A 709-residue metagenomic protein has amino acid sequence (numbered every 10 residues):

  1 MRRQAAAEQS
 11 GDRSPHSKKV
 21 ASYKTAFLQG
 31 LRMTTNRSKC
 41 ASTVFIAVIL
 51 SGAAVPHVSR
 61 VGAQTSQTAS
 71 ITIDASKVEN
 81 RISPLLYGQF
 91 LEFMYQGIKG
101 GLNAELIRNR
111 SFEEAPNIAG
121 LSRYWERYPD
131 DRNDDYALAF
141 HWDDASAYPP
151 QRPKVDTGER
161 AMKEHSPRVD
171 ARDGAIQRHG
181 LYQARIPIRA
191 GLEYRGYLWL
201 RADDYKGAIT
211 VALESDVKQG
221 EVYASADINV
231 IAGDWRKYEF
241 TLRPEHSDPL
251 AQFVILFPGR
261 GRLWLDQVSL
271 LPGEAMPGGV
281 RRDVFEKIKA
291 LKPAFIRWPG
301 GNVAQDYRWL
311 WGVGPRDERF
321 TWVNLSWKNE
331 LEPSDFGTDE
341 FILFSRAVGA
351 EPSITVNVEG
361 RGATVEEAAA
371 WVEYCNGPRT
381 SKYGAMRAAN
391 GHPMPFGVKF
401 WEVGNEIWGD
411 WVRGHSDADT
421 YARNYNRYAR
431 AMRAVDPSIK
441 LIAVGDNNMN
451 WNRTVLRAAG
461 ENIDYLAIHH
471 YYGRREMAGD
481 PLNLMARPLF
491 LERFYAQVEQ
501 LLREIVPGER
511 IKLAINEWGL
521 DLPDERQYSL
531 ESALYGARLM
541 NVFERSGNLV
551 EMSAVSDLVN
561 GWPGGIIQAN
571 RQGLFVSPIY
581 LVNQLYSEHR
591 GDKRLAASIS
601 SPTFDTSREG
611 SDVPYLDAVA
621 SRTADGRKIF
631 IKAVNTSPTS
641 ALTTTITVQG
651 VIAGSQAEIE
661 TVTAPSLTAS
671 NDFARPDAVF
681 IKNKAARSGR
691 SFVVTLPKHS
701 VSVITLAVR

Functional and structural regions predicted by a protein language model:
M1-R2, G11, P15, C40: Glycine-biased, low-complexity coil/linker segments
Q64-S334, E351-T355, A363, A369 (+8 more regions): Extracellular and organelle-lumenal recognition/adhesion modules and their flexible linkers in secreted
F93-M94, D480, I511-D617, R627: Aromatic/acidic polysaccharide-binding cleft in carbohydrate-active enzymes
D227, D612-A653, I659, S702-T705: Carbohydrate-binding surface patches
D266, M394-R413, N452-L491, I511 (+3 more regions): Aromatic- and acid-rich polysaccharide-binding/catalytic face of secreted or lumenal carbohydrate-active enzymes
S326, E330-S334, E340, R427-R430 (+1 more regions): Glycoside hydrolase catalytic-domain groove-lining segments
N357, R387-A388, A429-N450, Y495-D521 (+1 more regions): Aromatic-lined carbohydrate-recognition surfaces of secreted/lumenal glycan-active proteins
A363, E367-V372, D446-Y471, W518-S532 (+2 more regions): Substrate-binding cleft/loops of secretory-pathway carbohydrate-active enzymes
